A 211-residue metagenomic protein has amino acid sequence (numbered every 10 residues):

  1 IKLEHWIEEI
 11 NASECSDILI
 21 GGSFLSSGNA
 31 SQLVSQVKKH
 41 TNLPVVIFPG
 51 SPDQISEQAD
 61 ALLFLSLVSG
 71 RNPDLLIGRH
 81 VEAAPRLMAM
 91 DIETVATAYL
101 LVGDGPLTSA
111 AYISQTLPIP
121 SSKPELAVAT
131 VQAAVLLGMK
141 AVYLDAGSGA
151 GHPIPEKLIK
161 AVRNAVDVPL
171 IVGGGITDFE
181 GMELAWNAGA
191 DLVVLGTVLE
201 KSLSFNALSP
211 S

Functional and structural regions predicted by a protein language model:
I1-N42, Q115-A141: Conserved N-terminal beta1-alpha1 strand-loop-helix module at the mouth
H5-W6, I47, S51-F64, N164-L195: Catalytic cores of alpha/beta
W6, N29, L33-V37, T130 (+3 more regions): A general structural detector for well-ordered alpha-helical segments in enzyme core domains, enriched
S16-L19, P44-V46, A61, V95-L101 (+3 more regions): Structural preference for beta-strand elements that scaffold enzyme active sites
L19-L25, A61, L65-L76, A146-G149 (+2 more regions): Glycine-rich phosphate-binding active-site loops on the catalytic face of alpha/beta enzymes
F24-V37, V46-A59, P153-A161: N-terminal active-site wall of soluble small-molecule enzyme domains
Q54-V135: Conserved anion-binding
I113-I159, E200-A207: Glycine/Thr-rich beta-alpha phosphate-binding loop at enzyme active sites
